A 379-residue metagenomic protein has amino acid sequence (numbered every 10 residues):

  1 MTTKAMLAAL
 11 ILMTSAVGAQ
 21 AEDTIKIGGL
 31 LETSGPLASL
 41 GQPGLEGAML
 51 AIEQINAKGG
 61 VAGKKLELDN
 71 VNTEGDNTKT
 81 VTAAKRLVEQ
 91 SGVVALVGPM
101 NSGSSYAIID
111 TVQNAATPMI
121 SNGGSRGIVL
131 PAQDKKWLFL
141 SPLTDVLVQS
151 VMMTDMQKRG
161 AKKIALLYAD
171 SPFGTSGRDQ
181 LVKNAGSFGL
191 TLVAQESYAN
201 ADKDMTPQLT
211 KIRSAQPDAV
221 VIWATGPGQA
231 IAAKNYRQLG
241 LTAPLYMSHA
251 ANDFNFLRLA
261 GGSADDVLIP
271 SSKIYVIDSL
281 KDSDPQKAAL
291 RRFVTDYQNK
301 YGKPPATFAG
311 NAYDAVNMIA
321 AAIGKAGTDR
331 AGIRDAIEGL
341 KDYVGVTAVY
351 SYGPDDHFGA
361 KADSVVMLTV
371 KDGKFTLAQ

Functional and structural regions predicted by a protein language model:
T2-A9, A21-Q379: Extracytosolic ligand-binding ectodomains
T14-G18: N-terminal signal peptide c-region/cleavage motif recognized by signal peptidases
